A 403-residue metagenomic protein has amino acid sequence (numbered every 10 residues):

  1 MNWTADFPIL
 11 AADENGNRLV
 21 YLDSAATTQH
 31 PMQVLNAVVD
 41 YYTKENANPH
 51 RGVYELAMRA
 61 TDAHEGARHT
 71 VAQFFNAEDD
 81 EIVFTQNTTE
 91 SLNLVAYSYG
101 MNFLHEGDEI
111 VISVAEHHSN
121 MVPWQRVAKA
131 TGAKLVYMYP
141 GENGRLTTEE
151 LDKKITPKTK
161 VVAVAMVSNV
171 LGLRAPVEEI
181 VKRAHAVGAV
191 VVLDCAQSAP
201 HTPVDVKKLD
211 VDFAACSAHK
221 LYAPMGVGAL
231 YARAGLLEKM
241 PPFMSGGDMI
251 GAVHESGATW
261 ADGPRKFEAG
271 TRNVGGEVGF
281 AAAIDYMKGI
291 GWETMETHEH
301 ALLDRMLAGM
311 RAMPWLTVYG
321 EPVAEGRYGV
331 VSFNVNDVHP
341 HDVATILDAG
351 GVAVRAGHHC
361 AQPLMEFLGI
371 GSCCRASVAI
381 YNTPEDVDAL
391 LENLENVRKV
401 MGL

Functional and structural regions predicted by a protein language model:
M1-L403: Pyridoxal 5′-phosphate
